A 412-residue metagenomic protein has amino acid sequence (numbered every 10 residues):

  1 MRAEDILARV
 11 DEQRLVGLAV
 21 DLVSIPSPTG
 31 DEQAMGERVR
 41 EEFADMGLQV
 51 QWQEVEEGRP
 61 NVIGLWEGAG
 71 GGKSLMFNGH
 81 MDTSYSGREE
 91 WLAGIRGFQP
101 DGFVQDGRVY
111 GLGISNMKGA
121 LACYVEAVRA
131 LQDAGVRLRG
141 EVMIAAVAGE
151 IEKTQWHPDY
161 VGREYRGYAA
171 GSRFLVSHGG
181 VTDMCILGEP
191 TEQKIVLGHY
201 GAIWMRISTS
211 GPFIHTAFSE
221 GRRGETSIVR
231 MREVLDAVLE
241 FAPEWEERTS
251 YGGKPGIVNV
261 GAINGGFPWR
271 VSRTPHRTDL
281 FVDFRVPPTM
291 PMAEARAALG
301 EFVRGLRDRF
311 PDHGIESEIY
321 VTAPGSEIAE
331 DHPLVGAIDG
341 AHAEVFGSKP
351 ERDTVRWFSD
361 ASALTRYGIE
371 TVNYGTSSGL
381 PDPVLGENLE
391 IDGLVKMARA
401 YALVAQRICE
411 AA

Functional and structural regions predicted by a protein language model:
M1-E4, D45, Y85, R206-A412: Metal-dependent amide/peptide-bond hydrolase catalytic core, centered on the "pita-bread" metallohydrolase fold
R2-I114, L131-R139: Acidic/His- and Gly-rich active-site-bordering loop/insert found across diverse amide/peptide-bond hydrolases
R9, Q132, Q193-L197, G266-S272: Short beta-strand/turn micro-motifs at beta-sheet edges
L22, P26, F43, E189 (+2 more regions): Residue-level signal for inorganic ion chemistry
R88-Q105, G198-T209, A337-A341, V372: Acidic-glycine-rich active-site phosphate/pyrophosphate-binding loop
R96-D106, A122-E126, E141, A145 (+1 more regions): Structured catalytic cores of enzymes that bind and process phosphorylated ligands/cofactors
Q105-D106, A127-I144, V238-E247, E410-A412: Phosphate-handling active-site elements
M117-G198: Acidic/histidine-rich catalytic neighborhood of metal-dependent amide-processing enzymes
